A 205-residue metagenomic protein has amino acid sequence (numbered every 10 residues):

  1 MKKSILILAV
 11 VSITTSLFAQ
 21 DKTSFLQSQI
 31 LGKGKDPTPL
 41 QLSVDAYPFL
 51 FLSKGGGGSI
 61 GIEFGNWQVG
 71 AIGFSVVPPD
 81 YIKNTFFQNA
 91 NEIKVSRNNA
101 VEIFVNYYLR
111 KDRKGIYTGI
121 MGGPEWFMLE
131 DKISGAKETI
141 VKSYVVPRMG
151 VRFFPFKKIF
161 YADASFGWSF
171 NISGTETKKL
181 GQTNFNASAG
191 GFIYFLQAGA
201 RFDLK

Functional and structural regions predicted by a protein language model:
S4-I13: Sec-dependent N-terminal signal peptides
T15-A19: Sec/Tat signal peptide C-region and signal peptidase I cleavage site
Q20-N84, R201-K205: Short glycine/proline- and aromatic-enriched beta-strand/turn motifs that initiate or cap beta-hairpins
T38, F49-L52, V95-N98, K137-Y144 (+1 more regions): Short sequence motifs at beta-strands and strand-loop junctions characteristic of Gram-negative outer-membrane
L42, K54-G58, N99-I103, S143-M149 (+1 more regions): Hydrophobic, lipid-facing positions within transmembrane beta-strands of outer-membrane proteins
Y47-F51, F74-V76, M121-E125, S165-N171 (+1 more regions): Outer-membrane beta-barrel pore domains and translocons
G61-A162: Gram-negative (and chloroplast) outer-membrane scaffold detector with strong preference for beta-barrel transmembrane
F154-K205: Predominantly the C-terminal beta-signal and adjacent terminal strand-loop region of outer-membrane beta-barrel
